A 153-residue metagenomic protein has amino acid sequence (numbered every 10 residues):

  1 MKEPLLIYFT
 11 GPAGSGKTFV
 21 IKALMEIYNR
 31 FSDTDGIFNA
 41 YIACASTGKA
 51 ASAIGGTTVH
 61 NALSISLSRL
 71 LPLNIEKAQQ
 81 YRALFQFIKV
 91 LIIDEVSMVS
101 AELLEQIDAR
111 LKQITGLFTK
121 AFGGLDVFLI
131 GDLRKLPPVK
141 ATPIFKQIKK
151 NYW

Functional and structural regions predicted by a protein language model:
M1-W153: Conserved ATP-binding/catalytic motifs of P-loop helicase motor domains
